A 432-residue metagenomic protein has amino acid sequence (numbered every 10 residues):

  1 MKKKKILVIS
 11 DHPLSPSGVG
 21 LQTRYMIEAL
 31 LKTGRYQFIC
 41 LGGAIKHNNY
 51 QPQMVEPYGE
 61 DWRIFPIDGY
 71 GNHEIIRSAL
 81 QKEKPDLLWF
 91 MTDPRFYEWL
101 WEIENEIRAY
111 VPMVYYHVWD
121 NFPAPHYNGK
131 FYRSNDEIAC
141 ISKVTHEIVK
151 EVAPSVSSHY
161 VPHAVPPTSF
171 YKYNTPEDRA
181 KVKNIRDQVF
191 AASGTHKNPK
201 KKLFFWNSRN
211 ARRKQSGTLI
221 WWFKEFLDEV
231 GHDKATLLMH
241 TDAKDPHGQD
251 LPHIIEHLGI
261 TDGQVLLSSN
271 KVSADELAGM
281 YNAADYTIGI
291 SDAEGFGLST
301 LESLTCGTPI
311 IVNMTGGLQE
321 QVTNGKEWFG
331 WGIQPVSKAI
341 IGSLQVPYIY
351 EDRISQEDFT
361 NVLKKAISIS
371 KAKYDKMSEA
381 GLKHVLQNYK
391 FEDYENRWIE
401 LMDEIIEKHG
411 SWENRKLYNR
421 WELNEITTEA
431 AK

Functional and structural regions predicted by a protein language model:
M1-M54, E83, E429-K432: N-terminal subdomain of nucleotide-sugar transferases
L7-V8, A192-K214, I220-F223, L237-L238: Conserved donor-binding/catalytic core segment of Leloir-type glycosyltransferases
R63, G248-K271, D275: Nucleotide-activated donor-binding/catalytic signature segment of Leloir-type glycosyltransferases, i.e., the conserved
I76-Y97, P112-Y115: Short N-terminal targeting/anchoring amphipathic segment
V144, A164: Carbohydrate-associated surface elements
D292: Aromatic "clamp/platform" in nucleotide-sugar-dependent glycosyltransferases that forms part of the donor/acceptor
Q319-K365: Change "using UDP/GDP/dTDP sugars" to "using nucleotide sugars
V346-D352, Q356-K432: C-terminal amphipathic helix plus adjacent low-complexity, charged tail appended to glycosyltransferase catalytic
